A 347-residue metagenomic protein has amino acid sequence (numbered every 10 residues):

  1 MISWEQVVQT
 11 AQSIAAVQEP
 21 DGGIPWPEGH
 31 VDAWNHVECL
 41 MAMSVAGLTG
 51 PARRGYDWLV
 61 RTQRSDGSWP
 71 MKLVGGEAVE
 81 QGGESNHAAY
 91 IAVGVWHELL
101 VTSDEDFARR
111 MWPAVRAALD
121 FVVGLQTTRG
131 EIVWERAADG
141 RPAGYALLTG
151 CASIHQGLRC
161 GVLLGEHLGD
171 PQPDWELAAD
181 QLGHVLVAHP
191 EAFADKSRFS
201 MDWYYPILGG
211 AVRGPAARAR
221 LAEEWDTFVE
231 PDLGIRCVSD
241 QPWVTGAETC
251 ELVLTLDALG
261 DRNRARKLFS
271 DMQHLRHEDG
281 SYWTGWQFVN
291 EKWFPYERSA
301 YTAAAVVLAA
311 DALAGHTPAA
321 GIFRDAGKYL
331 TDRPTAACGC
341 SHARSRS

Functional and structural regions predicted by a protein language model:
M1, V37-P51, Y90-F107, A152-D170 (+3 more regions): Well-ordered alpha-helical scaffold segments within catalytic/enzyme domains
M1-H30, R53-E84, A88, W112 (+3 more regions): Extended glycan-interaction surfaces of carbohydrate-active proteins
A143-L186: Loop-centered beta-sheet repeat module
